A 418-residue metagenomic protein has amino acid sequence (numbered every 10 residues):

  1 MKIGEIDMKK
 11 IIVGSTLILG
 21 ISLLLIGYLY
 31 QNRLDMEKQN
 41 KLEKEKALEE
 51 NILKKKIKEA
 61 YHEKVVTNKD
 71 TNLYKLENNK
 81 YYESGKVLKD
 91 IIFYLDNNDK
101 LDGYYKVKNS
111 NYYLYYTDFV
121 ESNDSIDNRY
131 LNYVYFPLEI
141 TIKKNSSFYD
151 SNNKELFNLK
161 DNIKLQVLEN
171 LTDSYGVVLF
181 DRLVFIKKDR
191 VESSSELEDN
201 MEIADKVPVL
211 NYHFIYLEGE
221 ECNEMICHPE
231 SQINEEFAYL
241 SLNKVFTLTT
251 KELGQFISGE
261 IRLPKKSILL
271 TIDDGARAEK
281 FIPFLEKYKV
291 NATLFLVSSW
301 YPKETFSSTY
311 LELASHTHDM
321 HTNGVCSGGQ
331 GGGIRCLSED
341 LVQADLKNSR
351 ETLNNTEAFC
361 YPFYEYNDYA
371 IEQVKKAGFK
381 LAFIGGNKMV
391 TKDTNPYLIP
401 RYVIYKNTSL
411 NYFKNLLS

Functional and structural regions predicted by a protein language model:
G4-I18: N-terminal Sec-pathway targeting helices
G27-K38: Hydrophobic single-pass membrane-insertion segments
E43-Y61, K108-F136, V178-M201: Boundary regions of SH3-family modules and the immediately adjacent low-complexity/disordered segments in eukaryotic
K44, K188-K266, T408-L417: N-terminal pre-catalytic segment of deacetylase/amide-hydrolase enzymes
N72-L76, Y149-D150, G176, Y216-C222 (+2 more regions): Short, solvent-exposed loop/turn elements at domain surfaces
K75-K89, D150-D161: SH3/SH3-like (including bacterial SH3b) beta-barrel domains that bind proline-rich motifs or cell-wall ligands
K86-D118, N158-D189: SH3/SH3-like beta-barrel superfamily modules
D205-C227, F246, P264-I268, A276 (+2 more regions): Metal-dependent polysaccharide deacetylase catalytic core of the NodB/CE4 family, i.e., the active-site-bearing domain
